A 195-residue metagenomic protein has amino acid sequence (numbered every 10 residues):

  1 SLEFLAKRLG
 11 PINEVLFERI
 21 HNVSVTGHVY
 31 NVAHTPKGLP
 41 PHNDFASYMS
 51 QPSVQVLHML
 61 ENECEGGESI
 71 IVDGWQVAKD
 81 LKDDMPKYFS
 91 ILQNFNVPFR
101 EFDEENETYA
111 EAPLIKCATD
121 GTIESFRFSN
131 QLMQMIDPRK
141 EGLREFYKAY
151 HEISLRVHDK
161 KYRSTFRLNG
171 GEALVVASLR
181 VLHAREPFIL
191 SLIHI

Functional and structural regions predicted by a protein language model:
S1-L192: Active-site environment of non-heme Fe oxygenases that use a 2-His-1-carboxylate facial triad
